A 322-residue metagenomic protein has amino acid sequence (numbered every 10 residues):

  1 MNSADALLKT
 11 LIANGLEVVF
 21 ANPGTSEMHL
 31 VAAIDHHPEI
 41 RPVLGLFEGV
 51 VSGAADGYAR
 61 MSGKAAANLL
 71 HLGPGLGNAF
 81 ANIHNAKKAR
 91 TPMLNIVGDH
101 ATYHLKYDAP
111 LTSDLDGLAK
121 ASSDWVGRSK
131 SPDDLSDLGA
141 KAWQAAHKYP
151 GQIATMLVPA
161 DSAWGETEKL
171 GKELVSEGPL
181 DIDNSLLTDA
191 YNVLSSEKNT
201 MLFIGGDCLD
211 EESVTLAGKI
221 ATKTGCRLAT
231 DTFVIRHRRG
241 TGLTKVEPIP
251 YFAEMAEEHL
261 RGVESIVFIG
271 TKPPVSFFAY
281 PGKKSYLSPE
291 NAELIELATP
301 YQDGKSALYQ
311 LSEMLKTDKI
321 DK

Functional and structural regions predicted by a protein language model:
M1-K322: N-terminal alpha/beta PP-like core and its mobile active-site loop of ThDP/TPP-dependent enzymes
